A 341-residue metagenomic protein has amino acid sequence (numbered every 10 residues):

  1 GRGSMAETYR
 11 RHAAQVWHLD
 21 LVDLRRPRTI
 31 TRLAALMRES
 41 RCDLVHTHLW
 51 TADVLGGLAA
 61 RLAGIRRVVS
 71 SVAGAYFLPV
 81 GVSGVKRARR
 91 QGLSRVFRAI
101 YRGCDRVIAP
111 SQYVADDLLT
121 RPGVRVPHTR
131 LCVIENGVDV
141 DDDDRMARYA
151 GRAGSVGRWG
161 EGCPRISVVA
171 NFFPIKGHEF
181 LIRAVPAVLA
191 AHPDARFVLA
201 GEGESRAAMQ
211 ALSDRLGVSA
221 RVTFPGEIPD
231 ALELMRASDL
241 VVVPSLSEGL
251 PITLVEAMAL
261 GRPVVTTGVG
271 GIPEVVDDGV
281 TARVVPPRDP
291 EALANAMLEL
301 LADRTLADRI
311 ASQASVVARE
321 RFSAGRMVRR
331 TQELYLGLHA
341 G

Functional and structural regions predicted by a protein language model:
G1-P27, P127-R130, E204: N-terminal strand-loop element at the rim of the active site of nucleotide-sugar-dependent glycosyltransferases
P27-T31, R66-V69, F77-G103, D116 (+1 more regions): Nucleotide-sugar donor phosphate/pyrophosphate-binding loop at the beta->alpha transition of glycosyltransferases
R102-C132, V138-V140: A short, active-site helix/loop in glycosyltransferases that binds the activated sugar's phosphate group
P164, V168-A187, E204-A211, R283 (+2 more regions): A conserved mid-protein helix/loop that constitutes part of the nucleotide-sugar donor-binding site
E227, L246: Aromatic "clamp/platform" in nucleotide-sugar-dependent glycosyltransferases that forms part of the donor/acceptor
P263-T266, V276: Short hydrophobic beta-strand element within catalytic cores of glycosyltransferases and related nucleotide-activated
D278-G279, R283-P290, E299-R304: Conserved acidic donor-binding segment of nucleotide-sugar-dependent glycosyltransferases
A292, E299, L306-R321, M327-E333: A short, well-ordered alpha-helix in the C-terminal region of glycosyltransferases
